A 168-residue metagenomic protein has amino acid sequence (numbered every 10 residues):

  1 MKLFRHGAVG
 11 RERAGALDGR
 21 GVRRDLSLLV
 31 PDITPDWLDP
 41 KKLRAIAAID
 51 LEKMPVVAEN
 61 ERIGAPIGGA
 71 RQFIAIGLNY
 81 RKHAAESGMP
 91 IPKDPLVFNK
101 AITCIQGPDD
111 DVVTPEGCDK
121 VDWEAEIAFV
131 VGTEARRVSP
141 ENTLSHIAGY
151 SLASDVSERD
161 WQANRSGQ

Functional and structural regions predicted by a protein language model:
M1-P95: N-terminal non-catalytic cap/leader segment that marks the start of a structured domain
A70-Q168: Glycine-enriched loop-and-adjacent helix/strand subsegments that border the catalytic/binding cleft of enzyme cores
